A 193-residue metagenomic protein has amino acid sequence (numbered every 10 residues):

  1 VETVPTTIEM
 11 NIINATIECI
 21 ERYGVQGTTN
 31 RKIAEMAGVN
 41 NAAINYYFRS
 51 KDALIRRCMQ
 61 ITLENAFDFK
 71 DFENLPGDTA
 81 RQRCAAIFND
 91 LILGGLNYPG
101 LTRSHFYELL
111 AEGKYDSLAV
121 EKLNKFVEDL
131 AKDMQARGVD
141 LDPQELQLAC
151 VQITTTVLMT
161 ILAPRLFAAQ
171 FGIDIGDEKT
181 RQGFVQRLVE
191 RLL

Functional and structural regions predicted by a protein language model:
V1-T7, E18: N-terminal intrinsically disordered/low-complexity leader segments
N11, A15, C19-A53, R57: Helix-turn-helix
N30, Q60-A66: Short, basic, alpha-helical segments at the C-terminal edge of helix-turn-helix-like DNA-binding modules
R57, D71-L101, P143-C150: Hydrophobic alpha-helical connector segments
A66-F72, G113-G138, L148, K179-R187: Amphipathic alpha-helical packing segments from all-alpha helical-bundle domains
F88-L91, H105-L109, C150-I153, V157: Short alpha-helical scaffolding segments that buttress acidic/His motifs in well-ordered protein cores
L93, N97, E128-D140, T156-L193: C-terminal peripheral helix-coil segments that are non-catalytic and often amphipathic
G95-V120, P164-A169: Amphipathic alpha-helical segments used for helix-helix packing
